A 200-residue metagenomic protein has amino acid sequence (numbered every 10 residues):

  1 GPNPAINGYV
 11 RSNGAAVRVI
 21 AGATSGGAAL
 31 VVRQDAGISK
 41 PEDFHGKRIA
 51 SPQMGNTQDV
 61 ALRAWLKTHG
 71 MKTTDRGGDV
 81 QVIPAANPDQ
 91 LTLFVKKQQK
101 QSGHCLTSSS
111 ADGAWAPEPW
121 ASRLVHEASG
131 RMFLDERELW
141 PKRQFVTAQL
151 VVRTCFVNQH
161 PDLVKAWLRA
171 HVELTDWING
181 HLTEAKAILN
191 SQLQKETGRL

Functional and structural regions predicted by a protein language model:
G1-A85, L91, Q99-E118, F133 (+1 more regions): Short, glycine-/small- and polar/acidic-enriched structural segments that line small-molecule recognition paths
P2-P4, A36, D89-Q194: Pocket-lining segment of extracytoplasmic ligand-binding domains
Q194-L200: Acidic/histidine-enriched active-site and ligand-binding environments that engage anionic O-linkages
